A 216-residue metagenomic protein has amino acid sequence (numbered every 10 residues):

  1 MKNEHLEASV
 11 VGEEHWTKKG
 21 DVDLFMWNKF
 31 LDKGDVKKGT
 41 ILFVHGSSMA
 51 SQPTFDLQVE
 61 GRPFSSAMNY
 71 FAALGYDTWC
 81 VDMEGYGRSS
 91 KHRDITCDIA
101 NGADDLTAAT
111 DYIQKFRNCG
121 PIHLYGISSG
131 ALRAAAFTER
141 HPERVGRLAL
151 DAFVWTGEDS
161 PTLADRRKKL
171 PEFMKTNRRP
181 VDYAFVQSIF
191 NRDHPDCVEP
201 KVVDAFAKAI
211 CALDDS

Functional and structural regions predicted by a protein language model:
K2-D35: N-terminal cap/lid segment of alpha/beta-hydrolase-fold proteins
K33-Y76: Short, surface-exposed "cap/lid" segments of acyl-processing enzymes
S48, E84-G87, V154-W155: Alpha/beta-hydrolase active-site loop signature
Q52-P53, W79-C97: Glycine-rich "HGGG/HGxG" loop immediately N-terminal to the catalytic nucleophile of the alpha/beta-hydrolase
A103-P121: Conserved acidic catalytic loop of the alpha/beta-hydrolase fold
G120-D159: Conserved hydrolase catalytic core segment
L163-S216: Alpha/beta-hydrolase
